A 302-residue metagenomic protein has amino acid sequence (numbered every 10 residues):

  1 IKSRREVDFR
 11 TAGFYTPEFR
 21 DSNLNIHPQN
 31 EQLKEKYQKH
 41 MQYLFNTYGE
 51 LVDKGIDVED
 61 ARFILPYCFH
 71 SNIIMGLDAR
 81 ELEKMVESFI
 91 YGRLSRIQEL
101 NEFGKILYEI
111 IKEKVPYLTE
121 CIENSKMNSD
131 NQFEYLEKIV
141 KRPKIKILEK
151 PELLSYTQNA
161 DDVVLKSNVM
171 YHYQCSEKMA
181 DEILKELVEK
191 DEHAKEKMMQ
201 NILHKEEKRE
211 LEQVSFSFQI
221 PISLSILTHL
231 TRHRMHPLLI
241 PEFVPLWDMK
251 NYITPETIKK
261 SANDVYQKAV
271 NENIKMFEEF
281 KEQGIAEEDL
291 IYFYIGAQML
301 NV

Functional and structural regions predicted by a protein language model:
I1-V302: A conserved ligand/cofactor-binding region detector
